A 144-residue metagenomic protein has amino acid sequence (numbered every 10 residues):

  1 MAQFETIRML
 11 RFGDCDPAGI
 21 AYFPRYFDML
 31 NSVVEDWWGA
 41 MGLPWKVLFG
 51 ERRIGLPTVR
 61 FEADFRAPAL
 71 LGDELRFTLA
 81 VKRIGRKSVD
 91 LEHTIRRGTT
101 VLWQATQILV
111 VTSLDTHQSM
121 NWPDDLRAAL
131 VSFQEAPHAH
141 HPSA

Functional and structural regions predicted by a protein language model:
M1-R76, K82-A144: Terminal targeting signals and extreme-terminal segments of soluble enzymes
